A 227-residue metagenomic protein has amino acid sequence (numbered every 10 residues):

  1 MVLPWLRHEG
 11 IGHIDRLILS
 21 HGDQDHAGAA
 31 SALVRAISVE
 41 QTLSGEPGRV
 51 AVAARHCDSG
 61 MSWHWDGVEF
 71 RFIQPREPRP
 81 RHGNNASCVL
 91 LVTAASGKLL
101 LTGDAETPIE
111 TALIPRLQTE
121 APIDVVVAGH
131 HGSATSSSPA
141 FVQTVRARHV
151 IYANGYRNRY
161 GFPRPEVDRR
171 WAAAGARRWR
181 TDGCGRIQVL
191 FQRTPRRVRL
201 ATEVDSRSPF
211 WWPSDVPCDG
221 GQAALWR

Functional and structural regions predicted by a protein language model:
M1-R227: Non-globular, low-confidence helical/coil segments that flank catalytic cores
